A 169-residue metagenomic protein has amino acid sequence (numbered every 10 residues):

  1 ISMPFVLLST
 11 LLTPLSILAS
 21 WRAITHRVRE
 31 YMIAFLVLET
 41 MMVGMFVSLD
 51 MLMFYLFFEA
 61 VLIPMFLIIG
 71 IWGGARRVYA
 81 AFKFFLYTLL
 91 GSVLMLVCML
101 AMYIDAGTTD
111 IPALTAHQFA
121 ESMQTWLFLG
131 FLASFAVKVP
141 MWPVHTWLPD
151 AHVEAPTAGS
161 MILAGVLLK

Functional and structural regions predicted by a protein language model:
I1-V93, H152, P156-T157, V166: Internal transmembrane alpha-helices of multipass membrane proteins
L8, L86, L129-A136, L163-L167: Hydrophobic alpha-helical transmembrane segments of multi-pass membrane proteins
E59, K138, K169: Conserved G/P- and acidic residue-centered "switch" motifs that form tight phosphate/ATP-binding loops in soluble
S92-A151: Juxtamembrane/interfacial segments at transmembrane-helix boundaries in multi-pass membrane proteins
V144, T157-L163: Extended, hydrophobic alpha-helical segments in both membrane/secreted and soluble proteins
